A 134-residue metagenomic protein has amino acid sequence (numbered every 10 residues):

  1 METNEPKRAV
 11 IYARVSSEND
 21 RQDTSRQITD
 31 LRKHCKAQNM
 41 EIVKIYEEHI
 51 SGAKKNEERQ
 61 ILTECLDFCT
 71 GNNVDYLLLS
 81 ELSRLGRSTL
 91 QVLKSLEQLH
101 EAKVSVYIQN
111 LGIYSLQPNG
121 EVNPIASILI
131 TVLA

Functional and structural regions predicted by a protein language model:
M1-A134: Short, structured surface patches at the beginning of a domain
